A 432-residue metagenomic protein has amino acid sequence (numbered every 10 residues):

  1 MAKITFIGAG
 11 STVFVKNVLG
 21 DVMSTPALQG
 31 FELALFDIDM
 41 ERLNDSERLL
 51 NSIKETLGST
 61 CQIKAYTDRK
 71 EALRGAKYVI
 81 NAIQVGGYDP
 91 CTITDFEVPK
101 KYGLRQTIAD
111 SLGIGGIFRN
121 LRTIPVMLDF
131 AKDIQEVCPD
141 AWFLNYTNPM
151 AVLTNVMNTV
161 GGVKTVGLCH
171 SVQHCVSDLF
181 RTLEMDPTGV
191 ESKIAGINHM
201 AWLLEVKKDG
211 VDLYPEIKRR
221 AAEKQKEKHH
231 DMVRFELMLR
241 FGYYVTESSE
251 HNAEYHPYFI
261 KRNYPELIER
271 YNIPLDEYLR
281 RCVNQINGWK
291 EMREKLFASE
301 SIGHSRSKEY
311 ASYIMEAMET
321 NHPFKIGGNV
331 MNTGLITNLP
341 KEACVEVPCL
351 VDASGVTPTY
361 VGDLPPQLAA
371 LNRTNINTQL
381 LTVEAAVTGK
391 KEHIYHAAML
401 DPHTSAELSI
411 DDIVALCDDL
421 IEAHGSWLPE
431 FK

Functional and structural regions predicted by a protein language model:
A2-G30: N-terminal Rossmann-like dinucleotide-binding module
A27-N51: NAD(P)-binding Rossmann-fold cofactor-contacting core
Q62-G75: Short acidic low-complexity segments
R74, I80-N81, N145: Redox-cofactor binding/interface segments in oxidoreductases and associated redox assembly factors
I83-G86: Conserved NAD(P)H cofactor-binding loop of Rossmann-fold oxidoreductase domains
D89-T159: Rossmann-fold NAD(P)-binding glycine/threonine-rich loop
F130-A201: Internal, well-ordered domain-core segments that constitute the primary functional module of diverse proteins
R181-K432: Long, compositionally biased stretches enriched for glycine and/or charged residues
